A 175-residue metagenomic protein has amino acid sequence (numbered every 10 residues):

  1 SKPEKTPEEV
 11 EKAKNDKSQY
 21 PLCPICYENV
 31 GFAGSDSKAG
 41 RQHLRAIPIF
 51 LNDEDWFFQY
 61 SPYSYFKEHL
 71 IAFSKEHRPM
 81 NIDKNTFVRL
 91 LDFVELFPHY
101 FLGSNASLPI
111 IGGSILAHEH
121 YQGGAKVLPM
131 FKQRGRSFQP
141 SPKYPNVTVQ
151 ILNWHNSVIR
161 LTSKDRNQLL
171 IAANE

Functional and structural regions predicted by a protein language model:
S1-I82, K143, I151, H155 (+1 more regions): Active-site microenvironments that recognize anionic phosphate/pyrophosphate groups
H43-R45, H77-L102: Helical scaffold of the NTase/Pol beta-like nucleotidyltransferase catalytic core
W56-S61, T86-V94, P140-V147: Structured alpha-helical segments in the cores of large, soluble enzyme domains
F58, L102, E119-Y121: Hydrophobic faces of well-ordered beta-strands that scaffold small-molecule active sites in alpha/beta enzyme cores
K67-H69, S74, I111-L128: Histidine-centered divalent-metal-coordination microenvironment in nucleic-acid enzymes
S74-E76, V88, H118, S137-S141: Generic alpha-helical propensity signal that fires on short helical segments and nearby coil/disordered stretches
N81, H99-L102, L108-S114, A125-E175: Conserved His + Asp/Glu catalytic blocks
